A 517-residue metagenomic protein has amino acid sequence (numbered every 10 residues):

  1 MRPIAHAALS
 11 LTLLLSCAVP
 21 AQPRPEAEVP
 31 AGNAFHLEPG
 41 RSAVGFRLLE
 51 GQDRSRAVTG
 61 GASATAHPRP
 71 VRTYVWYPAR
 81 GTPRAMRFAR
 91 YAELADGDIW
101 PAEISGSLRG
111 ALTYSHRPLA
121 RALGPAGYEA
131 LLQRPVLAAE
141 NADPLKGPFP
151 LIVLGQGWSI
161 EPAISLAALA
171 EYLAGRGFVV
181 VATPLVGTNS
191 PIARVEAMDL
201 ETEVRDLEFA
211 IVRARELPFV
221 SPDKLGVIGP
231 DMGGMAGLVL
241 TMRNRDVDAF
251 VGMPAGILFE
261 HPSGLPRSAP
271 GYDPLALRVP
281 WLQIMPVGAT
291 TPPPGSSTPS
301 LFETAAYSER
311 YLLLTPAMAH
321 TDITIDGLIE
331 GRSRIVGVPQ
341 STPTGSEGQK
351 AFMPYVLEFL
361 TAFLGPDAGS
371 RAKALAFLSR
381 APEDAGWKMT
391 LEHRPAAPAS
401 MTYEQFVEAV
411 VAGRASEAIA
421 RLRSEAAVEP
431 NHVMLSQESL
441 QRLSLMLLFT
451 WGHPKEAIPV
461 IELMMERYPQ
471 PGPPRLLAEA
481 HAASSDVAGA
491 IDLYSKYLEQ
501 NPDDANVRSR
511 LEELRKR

Functional and structural regions predicted by a protein language model:
R24-F46, G61-A64, R80-G81, Y307-S308 (+5 more regions): Alpha/beta-hydrolase-fold serine-hydrolase catalytic core, especially in secreted/extracellular enzymes
R24-L151: Domain-level recognition of soluble alpha/beta enzyme cores, biased toward histidine phosphatases/phosphomutases
L123-P191, F259, A289-P293: Short substrate-entry loop that stabilizes the transition state in hydrolases
D143-K146, D248-H320: The feature captures the conserved acid-bearing segment of alpha/beta-hydrolase catalytic domains
S165, V195-P222, V239: Alpha/beta-hydrolase active-site loop
F219-D231: Alpha/beta-hydrolase fold nucleophile elbow
G234-R245: Short glycine-enriched nucleophile-adjacent loop and the immediately C-terminal alpha-helix near the catalytic center
R243, F449-T450, A483, K516-R517: Register position in tetratricopeptide repeats
